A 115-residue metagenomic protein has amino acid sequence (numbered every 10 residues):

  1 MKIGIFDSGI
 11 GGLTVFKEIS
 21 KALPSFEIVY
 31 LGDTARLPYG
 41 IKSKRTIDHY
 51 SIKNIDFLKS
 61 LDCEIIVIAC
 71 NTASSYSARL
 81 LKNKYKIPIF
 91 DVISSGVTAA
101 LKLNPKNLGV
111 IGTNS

Functional and structural regions predicted by a protein language model:
M1-S115: Non-catalytic structural scaffold of enzyme domains
